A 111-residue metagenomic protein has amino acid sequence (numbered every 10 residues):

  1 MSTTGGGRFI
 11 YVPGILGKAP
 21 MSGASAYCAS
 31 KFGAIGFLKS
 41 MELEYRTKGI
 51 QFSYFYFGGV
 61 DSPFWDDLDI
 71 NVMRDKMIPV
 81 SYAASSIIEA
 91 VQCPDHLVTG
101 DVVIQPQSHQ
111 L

Functional and structural regions predicted by a protein language model:
M1, A19, S40-I50: Active-site-adjacent segment of SDR/Rossmann-fold oxidoreductases
G14: Residue(s) in the substrate-gating loop at a strand-loop-helix junction that position the organic substrate next
M21-S25: Active-site loop immediately N-terminal to the catalytic Tyr-X3-Lys motif of short-chain dehydrogenase/reductase
Y27, I35: Catalytic tyrosine of NAD(P)H-dependent dehydrogenase/reductases that use a Tyr as the general acid/base
S30: Active-site helix of classical SDR
I50, Y54-F55, I70-L111: C-terminal helical subdomain
F57-D67: Short, flexible catalytic-loop segment of classical short-chain dehydrogenase/reductase
